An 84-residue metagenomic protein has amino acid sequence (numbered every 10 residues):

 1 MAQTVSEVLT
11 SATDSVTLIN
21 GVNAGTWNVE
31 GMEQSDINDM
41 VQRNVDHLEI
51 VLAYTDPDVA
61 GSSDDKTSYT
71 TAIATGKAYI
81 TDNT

Functional and structural regions predicted by a protein language model:
M1-T84: Viral virion structural and adsorption modules
